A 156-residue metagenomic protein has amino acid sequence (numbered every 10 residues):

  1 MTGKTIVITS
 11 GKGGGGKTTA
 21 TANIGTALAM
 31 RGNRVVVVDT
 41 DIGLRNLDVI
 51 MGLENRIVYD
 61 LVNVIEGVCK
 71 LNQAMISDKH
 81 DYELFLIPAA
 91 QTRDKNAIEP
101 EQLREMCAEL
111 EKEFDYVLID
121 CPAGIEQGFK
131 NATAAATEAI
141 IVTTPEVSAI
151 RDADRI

Functional and structural regions predicted by a protein language model:
M1-G3: Phosphate-binding P-loop
T5-K70, Y116: Walker A/P-loop NTP-binding active-site region of P-loop NTPases, recognizing the glycine-rich GxxxxGKT/S
S10, D39, P88-Q91, C121 (+1 more regions): Flexible glycine-/small-residue-rich
G13, D94-K95, G124, S148: Glycine-/small-residue-rich active-site loops that bind phosphorylated ligands and cofactors
K17, T21, E99, L103 (+1 more regions): Short, conserved glycine- and acidic-residue-centered signature motifs in active-site or ligand-binding loops
R34, E83, E138: Residues at the starts of beta-strands that form the adenosine-phosphate
T40-K112: P-loop/Walker-type NTP enzyme "switch/lid" segment
E105, E109-K112, Y116-I156: Conserved catalytic-core segment of NTP-binding enzymes
